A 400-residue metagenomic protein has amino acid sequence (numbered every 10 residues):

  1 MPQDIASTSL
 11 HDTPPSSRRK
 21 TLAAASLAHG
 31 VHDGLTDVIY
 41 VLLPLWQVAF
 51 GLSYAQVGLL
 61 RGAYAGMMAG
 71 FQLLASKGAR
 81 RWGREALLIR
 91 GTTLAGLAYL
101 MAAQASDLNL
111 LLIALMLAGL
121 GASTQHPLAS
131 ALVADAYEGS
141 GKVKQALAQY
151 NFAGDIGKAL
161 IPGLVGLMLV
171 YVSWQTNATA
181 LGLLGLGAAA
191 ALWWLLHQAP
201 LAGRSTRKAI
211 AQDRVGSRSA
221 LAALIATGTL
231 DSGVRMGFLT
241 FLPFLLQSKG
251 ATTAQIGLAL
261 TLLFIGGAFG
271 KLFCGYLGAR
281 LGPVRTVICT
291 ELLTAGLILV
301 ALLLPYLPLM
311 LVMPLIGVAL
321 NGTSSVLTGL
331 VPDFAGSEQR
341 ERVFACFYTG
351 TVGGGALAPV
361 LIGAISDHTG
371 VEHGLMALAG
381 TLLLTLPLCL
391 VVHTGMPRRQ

Functional and structural regions predicted by a protein language model:
D37, A65-L73, A159, F264-L272 (+1 more regions): Residue-level signature of mid-helix packing/kink "hotspots" within the transmembrane helices of 12-pass Major
I39-Y40, S219-K271: Extracytoplasmic gate region of multi-pass secondary transporters
W46-Q47, G78-A79, L167-V172, L246-Q247 (+2 more regions): Interfacial helix-cap and linker-helix signal at transmembrane-aqueous boundaries of multi-pass secondary transporters
F71-G83, G270-G282, S366-D367: Helix-to-loop junctions at the C-terminal end of transmembrane segments in multipass secondary transporters
A86-L100, R285-L299: Structural signature of the two symmetry-related core transmembrane helices
A114-A153: Cytoplasmic helix-loop-helix junction between adjacent transmembrane helices in 12-TM secondary transporters
Y150-L196: Helix-loop-helix hairpin linking two adjacent transmembrane segments in secondary transporters
F334, E338-H368: A late C-terminal transmembrane helix in Major Facilitator Superfamily
